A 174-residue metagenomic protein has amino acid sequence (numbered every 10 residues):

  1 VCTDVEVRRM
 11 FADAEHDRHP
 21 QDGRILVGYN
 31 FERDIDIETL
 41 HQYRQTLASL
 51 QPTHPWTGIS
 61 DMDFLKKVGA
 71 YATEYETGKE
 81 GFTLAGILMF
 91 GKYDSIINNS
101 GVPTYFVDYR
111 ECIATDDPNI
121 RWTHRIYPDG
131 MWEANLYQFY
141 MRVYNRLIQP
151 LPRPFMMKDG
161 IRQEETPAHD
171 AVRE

Functional and structural regions predicted by a protein language model:
V1-E174: Bergerat-fold GHKL/Histidine-kinase-like ATPase
